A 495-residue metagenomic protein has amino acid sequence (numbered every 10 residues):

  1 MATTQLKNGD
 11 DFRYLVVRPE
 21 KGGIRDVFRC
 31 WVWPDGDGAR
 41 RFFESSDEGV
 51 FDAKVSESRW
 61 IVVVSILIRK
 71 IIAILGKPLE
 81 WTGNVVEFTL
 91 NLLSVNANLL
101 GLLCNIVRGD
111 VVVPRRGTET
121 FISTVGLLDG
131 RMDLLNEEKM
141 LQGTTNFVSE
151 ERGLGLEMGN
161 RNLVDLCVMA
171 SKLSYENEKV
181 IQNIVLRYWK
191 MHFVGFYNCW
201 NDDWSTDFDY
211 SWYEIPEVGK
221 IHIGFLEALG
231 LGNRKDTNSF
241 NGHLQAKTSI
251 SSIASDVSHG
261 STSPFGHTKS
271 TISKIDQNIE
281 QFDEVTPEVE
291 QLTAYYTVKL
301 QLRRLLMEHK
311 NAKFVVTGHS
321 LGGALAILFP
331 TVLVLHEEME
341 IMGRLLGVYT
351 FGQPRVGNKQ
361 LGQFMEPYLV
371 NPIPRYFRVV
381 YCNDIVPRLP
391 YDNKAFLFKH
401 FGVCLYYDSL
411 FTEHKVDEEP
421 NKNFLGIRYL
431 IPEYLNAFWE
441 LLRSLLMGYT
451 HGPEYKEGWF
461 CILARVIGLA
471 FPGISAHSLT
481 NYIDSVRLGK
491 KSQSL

Functional and structural regions predicted by a protein language model:
A2-T317, L321-L495: Non-catalytic, mobile gating and regulatory segments of ester bond hydrolases
